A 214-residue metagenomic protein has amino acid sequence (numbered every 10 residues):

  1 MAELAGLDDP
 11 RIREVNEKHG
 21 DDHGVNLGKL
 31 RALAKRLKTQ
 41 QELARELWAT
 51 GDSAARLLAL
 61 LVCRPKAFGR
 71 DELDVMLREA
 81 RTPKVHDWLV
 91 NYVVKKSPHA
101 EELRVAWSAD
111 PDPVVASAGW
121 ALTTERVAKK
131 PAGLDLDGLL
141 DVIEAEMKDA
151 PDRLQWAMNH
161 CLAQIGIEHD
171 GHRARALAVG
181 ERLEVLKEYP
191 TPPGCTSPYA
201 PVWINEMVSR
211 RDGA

Functional and structural regions predicted by a protein language model:
M1-A214: Alpha-helical scaffold domains
